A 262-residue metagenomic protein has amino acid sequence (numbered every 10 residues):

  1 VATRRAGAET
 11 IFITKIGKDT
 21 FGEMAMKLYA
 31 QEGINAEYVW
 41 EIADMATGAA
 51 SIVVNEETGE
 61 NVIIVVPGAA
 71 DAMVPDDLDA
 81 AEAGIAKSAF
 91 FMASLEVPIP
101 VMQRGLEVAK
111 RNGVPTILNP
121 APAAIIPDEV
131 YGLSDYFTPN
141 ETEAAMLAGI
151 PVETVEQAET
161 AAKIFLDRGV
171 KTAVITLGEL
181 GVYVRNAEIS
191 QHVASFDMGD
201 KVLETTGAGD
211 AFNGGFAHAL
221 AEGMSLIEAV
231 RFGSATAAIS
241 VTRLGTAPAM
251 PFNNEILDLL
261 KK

Functional and structural regions predicted by a protein language model:
V1-T10, K163-R168: A short, N-terminal amphipathic alpha-helix
R5-A89, E107, L257-K262: Conserved N-terminal subdomain of the carbohydrate kinase-like
E9-T10, A36, T116, A173 (+1 more regions): Hydrophobic anchor at the start of a short beta-strand that flanks the dinucleotide cofactor-binding loop
D77, A81, S88-T160, L180-V182: Conserved beta-alpha-beta core of the PfkB/ribokinase-like small-molecule kinase fold
N112, A124-E129, V155-K262: Conserved phosphate-binding/catalytic region of the ribokinase-like
